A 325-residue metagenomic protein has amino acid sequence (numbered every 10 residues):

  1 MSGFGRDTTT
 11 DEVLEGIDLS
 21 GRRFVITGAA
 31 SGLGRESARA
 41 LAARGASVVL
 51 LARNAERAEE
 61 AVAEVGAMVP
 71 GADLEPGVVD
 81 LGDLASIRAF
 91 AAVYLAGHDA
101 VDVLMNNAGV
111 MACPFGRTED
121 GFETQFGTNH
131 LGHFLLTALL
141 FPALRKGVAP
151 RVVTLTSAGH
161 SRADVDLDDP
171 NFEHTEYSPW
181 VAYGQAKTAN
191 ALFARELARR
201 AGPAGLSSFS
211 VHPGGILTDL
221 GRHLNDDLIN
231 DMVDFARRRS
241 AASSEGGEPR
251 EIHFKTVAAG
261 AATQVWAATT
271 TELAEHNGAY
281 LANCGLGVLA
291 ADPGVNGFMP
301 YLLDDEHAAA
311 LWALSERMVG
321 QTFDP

Functional and structural regions predicted by a protein language model:
S2, A186, F235-P293, D305-A309 (+2 more regions): C-terminal helical subdomain
S2-A236, R317-P325: Rossmann-fold NAD(P)H-dependent dehydrogenase/reductase core
G3-D11, L289-M299: Short, contiguous pre-domain boundary segments
L50, V79, I252, P300-L303: Pocket-edge positions in alpha/beta enzyme catalytic cores
D83, D169, T269-T270, D304: Polar helix-capping/helix-linker motif
E119, T175, P179, G246-R250 (+1 more regions): A short, mixed-charge helix-start or loop-turn motif at secondary-structure junctions
